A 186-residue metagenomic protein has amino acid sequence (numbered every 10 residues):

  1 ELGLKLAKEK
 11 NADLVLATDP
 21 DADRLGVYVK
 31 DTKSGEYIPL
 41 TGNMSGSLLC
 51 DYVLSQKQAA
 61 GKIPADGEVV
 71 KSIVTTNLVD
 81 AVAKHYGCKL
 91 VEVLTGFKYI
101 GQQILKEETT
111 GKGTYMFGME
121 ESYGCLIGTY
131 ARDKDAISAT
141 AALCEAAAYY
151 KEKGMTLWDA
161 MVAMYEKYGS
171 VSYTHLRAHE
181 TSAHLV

Functional and structural regions predicted by a protein language model:
E1-K167: Phosphate-binding chemistry for phosphorylated carbohydrates and sugar-nucleotides
T174-T181: Conserved small/polar residues in nucleotide/adenosyl-binding loops
S182, V186: A glycine-rich beta-turn/hairpin centered on an aromatic-Pro dipeptide
